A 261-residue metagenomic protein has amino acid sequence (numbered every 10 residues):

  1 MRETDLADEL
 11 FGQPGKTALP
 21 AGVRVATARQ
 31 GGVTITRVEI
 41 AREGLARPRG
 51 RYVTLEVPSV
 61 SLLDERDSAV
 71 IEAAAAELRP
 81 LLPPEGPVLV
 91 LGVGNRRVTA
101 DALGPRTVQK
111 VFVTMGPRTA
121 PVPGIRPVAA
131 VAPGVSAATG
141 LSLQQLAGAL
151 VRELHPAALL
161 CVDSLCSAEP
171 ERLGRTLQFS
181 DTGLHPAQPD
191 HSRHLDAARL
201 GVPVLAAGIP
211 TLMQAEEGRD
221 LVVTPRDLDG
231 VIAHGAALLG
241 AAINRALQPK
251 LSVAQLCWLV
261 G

Functional and structural regions predicted by a protein language model:
M1-G50: N-terminal amphipathic/basic leader segments beginning at the initiator methionine
R42-L82: An N-terminal, well-structured beta->alpha segment
E56-P58, P87-V98, A130-G134: Short glycine-rich or small-residue beta-strand-to-loop segments that form or flank ligand, phosphate, metal/Fe-S
E77, T99-G116, T176-H185: A glycine- and small-aliphatic-rich helix-loop capping segment at beta-alpha/alpha-beta transitions that lines
V93-L103, A137, S164-A168: Gly/Ser/Thr-rich loops at beta-strand to alpha-helix junctions that form or flank small-molecule/cofactor-binding
R106-T139: Long, charge-dense
V128-L159, S164: Catalytic-core regions of hydrolytic enzymes
V131-A132, Q145, C161-G261: A structural signal for small-residue-enriched, beta-sheet-centric alpha/beta enzyme cores and oligomeric scaffold folds
